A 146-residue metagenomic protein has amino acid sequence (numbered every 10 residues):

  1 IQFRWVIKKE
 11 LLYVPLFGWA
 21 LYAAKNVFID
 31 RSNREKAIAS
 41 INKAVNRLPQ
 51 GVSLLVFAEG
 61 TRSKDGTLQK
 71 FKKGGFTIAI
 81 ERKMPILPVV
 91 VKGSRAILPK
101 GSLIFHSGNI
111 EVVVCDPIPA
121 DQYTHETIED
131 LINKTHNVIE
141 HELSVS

Functional and structural regions predicted by a protein language model:
I1-R34: Catalytic core of membrane glycerolipid acyltransferases/transacylases, capturing the structured, soluble-facing
I38-S146: Non-catalytic C-terminal accessory region of glycerolipid acyltransferases and related lyso-lipid remodeling enzymes
